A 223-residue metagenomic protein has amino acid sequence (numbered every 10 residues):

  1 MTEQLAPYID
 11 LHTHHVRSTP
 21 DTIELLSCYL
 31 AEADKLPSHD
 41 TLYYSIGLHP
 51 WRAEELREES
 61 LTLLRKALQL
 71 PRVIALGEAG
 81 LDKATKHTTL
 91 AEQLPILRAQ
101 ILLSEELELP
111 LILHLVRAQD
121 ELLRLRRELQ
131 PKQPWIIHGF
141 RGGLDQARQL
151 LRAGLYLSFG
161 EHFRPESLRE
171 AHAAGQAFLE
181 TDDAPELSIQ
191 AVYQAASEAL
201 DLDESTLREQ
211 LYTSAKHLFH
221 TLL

Functional and structural regions predicted by a protein language model:
M1-L223: Mid-domain alpha/beta scaffold segments of enzyme catalytic cores
